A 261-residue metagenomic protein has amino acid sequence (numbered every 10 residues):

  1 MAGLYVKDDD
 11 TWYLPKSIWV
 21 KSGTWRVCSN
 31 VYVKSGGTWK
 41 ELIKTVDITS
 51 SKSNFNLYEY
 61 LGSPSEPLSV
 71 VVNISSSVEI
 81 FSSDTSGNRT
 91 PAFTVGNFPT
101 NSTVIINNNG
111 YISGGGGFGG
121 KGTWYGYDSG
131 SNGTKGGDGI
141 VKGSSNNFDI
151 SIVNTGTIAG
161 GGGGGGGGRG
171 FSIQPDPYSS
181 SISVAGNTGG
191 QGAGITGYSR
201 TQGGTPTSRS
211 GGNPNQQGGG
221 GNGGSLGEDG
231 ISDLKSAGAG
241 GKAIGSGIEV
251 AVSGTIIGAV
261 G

Functional and structural regions predicted by a protein language model:
M1-P67, V250-G261: Enriched but not universal
S53-S65, F81-F98, I152-N154: Short, T/G/N/S-enriched strand-turn elements that build extracellular solenoid repeat scaffolds
E66-S69, S102, F148: Short coil/turn segments at beta-strand junctions that form active-site/ligand-binding loops
S77-P91, N109-V141, V153-E249, S253-G261: Glycine-centered low-complexity coil/loop motifs and glycine-rich tracts, especially the flexible linkers
N97-N108: Beta-solenoid repeat scaffold
N146-F148, T157-I158: Acidic, glycine/polar-enriched metal-coordinating patches/loops that mediate binding to polyanionic ligands
